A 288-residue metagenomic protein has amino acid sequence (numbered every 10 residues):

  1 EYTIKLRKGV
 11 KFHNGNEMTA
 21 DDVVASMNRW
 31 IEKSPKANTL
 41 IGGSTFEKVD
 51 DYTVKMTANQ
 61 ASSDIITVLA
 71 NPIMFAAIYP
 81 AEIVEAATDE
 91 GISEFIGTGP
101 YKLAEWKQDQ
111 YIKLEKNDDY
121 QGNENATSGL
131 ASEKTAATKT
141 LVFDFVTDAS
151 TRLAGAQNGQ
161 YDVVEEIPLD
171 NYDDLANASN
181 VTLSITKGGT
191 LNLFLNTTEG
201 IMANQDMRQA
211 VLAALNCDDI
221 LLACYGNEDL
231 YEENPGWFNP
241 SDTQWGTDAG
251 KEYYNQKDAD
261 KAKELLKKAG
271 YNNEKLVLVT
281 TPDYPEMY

Functional and structural regions predicted by a protein language model:
E1-K36, V49, K55, I201-A203: Aromatic- and charge-enriched surface segment that lines or borders ligand/interaction sites
Y2-I4, S26, V54-M56, G99-K102 (+3 more regions): Short, well-ordered beta-strand elements
K5, N38-I83, D89, P100-K107: Surface-exposed binding/hinge segments that line and control ligand-binding clefts or catalytic entry sites
H13, A58-A76, I96-D148, Y172-G189: Aromatic-rich, solvent-exposed beta-strand/loop patch
G15-E17, S150-Y161, A178, Q205-D206: Short helices/loops that flank or line small-molecule/ion binding pockets
Y101, D229-K268, D283-M287: Structural transition elements
F143-A154, L169-D170, P282-D283: Short helix-initiation/N-cap motifs at beta->coil->alpha
T198, M202-D242: Periplasmic-binding protein-like
